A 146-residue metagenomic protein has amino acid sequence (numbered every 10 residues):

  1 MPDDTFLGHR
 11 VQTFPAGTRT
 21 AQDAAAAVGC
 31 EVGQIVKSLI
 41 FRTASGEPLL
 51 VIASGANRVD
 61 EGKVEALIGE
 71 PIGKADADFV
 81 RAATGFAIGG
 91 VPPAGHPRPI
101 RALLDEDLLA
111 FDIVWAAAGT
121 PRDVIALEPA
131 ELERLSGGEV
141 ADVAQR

Functional and structural regions predicted by a protein language model:
M1-R146: Extended, low-hydrophobicity, polar/charged segments
